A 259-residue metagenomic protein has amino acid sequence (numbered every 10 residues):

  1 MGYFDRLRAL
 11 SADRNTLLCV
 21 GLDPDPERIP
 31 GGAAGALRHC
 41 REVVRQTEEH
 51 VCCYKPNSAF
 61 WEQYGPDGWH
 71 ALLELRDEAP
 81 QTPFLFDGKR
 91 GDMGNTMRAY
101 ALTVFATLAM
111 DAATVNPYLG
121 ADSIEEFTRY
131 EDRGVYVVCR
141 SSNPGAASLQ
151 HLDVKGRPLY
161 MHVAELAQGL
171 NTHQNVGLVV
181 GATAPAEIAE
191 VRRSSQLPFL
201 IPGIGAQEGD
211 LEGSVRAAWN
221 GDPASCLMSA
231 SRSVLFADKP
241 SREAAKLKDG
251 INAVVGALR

Functional and structural regions predicted by a protein language model:
M1-P83, K155, S241-R259: Conserved N-terminal beta1-alpha1 strand-loop-helix module at the mouth
S11-D13, V44-H50, L73-P80, E126-E131 (+2 more regions): Acidic (Asp/Glu)-rich catalytic clusters
R14-L18, E49-C52, P80-P83, D111 (+4 more regions): Short, well-ordered coil/turn segments that N-cap beta-strands
V20, Y54, D87, A113 (+2 more regions): Conserved, mostly hydrophobic/aromatic
P24-E27, D92-V179: Conserved anion-binding
Q63-E78, M93-M97, P117-D132, T183-R193 (+1 more regions): Active-site-adjacent beta->alpha loops and helix N-cap segments on the catalytic face of soluble alpha/beta enzymes
L178, A182-S229: A C-terminal functional module that forms or caps the active site or interfaces directly with catalytic machinery
G213-S225, V234-R259: C-terminal helical cap(s) of enzyme catalytic domains, especially alpha/beta-barrels
